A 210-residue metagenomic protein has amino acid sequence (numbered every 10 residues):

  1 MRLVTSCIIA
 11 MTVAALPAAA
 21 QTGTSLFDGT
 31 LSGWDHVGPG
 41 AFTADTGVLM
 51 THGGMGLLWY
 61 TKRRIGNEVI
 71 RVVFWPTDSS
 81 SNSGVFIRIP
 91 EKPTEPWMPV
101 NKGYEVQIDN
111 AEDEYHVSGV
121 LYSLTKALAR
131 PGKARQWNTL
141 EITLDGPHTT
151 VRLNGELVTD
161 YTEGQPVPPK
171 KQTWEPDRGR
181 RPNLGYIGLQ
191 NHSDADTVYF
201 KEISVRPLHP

Functional and structural regions predicted by a protein language model:
M1-V4: Positively charged n-region of N-terminal signal peptides that target proteins for export
S6-A15: Bacterial N-terminal signal peptides
A20-P210: Carbohydrate-interacting regions of secretory-pathway proteins
